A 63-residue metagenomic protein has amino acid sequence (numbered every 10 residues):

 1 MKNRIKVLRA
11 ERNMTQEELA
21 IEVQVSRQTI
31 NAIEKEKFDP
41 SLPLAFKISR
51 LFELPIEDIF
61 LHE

Functional and structural regions predicted by a protein language model:
N3-E22: Short basic helix-loop element that most often maps to the first helix and adjoining turn of HTH DNA-binding modules
E17, Q28, E57: Residues within helix-turn-helix
V25-F38: Recognition helix of helix-turn-helix/homeodomain-like DNA-binding domains that insert into the DNA major groove
L44-D58: DNA major-groove recognition helix of helix-turn-helix/homeodomain DNA-binding modules
F60-E63: Short amphipathic recognition helices of helix-turn-helix/homeodomain-type DNA-binding modules
